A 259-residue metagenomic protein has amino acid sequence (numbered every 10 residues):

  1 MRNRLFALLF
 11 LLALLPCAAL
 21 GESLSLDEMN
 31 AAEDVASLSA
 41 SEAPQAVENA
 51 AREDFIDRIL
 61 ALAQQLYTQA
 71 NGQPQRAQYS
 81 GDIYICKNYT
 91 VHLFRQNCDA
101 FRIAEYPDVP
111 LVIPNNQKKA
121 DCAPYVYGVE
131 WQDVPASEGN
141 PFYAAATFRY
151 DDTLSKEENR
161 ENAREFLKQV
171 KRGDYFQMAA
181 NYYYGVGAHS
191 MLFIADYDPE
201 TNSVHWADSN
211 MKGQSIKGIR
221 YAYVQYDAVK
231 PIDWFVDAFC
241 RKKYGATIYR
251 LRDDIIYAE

Functional and structural regions predicted by a protein language model:
M1-L5: Positively charged n-region of N-terminal signal peptides that target proteins for export
L8-P16: Bacterial N-terminal signal peptides
A19-G21: Boundary at the C-terminal end of the N-terminal hydrophobic targeting segment
L24-E138: N-terminal capping segments
L60, V204-A207, A246: A broad, low-specificity signal marking well-ordered, structured residues that form hydrophobic/aromatic
V109-S215: ...with weaker cross-activation on analogous glycine-rich loops/strands in unrelated enzymes
I219-E259: Low-complexity, Gly/Ser/Thr/Pro-rich intrinsically disordered linker/tail segments
